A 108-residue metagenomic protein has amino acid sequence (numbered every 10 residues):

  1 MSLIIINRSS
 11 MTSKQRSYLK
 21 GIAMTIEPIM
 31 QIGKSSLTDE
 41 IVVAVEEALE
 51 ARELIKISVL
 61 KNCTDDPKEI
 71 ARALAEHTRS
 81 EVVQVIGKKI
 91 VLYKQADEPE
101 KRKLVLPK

Functional and structural regions predicted by a protein language model:
S2-K108: Positively charged, polar, low-complexity stretches
